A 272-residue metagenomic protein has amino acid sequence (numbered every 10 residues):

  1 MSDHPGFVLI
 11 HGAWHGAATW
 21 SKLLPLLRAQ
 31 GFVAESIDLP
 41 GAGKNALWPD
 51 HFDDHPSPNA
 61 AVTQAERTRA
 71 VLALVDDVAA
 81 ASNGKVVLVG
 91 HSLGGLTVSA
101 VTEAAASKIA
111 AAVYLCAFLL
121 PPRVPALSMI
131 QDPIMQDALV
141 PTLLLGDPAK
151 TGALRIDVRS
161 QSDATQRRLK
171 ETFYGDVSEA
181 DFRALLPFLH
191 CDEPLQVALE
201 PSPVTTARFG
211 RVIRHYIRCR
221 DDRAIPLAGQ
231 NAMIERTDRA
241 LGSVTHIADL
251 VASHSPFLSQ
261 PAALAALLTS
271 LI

Functional and structural regions predicted by a protein language model:
S2-D54, V87, A104-S107: Conserved HGGG/HGGXW glycine-rich cap/lid loop of the alpha/beta-hydrolase fold
G12-H15, S92-L93, F118: Active-site glycine-rich loops that stabilize anionic/oxyanionic intermediates across multiple enzyme folds
L39-V87, E103-A104, M129-Q131: Active-site loop/oxyanion-hole signature of alpha/beta-hydrolase fold enzymes
V89-G94, V98: Gly/Ala-rich beta-loop-alpha elbow adjacent to hydrolase catalytic centers
E103, V113-I156, Q196-V197, M233: Flexible "cap/lid" loop of the alpha/beta hydrolase fold
R220-L250, L271: Conserved loop-alpha-helix segment in the C-terminal half of the alpha/beta-hydrolase fold that carries the catalytic
I247-P261: Catalytic histidine-centered segment of alpha/beta-hydrolase-like enzymes
F257-L271: Post-His helix in hydrolase/transferase enzymes
